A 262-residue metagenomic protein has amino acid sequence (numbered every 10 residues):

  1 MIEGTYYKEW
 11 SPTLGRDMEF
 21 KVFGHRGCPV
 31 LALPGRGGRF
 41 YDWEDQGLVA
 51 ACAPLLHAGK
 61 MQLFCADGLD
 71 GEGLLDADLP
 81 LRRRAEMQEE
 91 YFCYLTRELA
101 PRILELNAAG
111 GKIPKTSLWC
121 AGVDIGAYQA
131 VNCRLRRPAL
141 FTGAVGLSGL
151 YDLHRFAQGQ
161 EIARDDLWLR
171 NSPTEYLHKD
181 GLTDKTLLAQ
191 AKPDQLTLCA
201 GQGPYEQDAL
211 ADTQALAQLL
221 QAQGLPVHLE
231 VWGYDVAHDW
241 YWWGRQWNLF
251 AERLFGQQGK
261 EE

Functional and structural regions predicted by a protein language model:
M1-E262: Non-catalytic cap/lid and distal C-terminal segments of serine-dependent acyl enzymes
